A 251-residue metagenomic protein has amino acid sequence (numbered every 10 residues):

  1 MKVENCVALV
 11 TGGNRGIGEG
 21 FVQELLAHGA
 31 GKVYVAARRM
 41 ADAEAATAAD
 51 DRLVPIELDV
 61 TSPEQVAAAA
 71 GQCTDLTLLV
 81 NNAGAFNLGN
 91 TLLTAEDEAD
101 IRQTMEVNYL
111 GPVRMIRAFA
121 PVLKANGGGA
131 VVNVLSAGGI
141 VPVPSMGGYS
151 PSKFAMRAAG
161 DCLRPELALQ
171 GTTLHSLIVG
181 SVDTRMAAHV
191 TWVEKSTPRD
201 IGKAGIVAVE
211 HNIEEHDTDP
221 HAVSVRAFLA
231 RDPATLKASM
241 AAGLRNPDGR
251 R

Functional and structural regions predicted by a protein language model:
N14-R15: Conserved glycine-rich cofactor-binding loop
L26-E44: Conserved glycine-rich Rossmann-like NAD(P)H-binding loop of the short-chain dehydrogenase/reductase
I56-A68, E98: The beta1-alpha1 cofactor-binding region of Rossmann-like NAD(H)/NADP(H)-dependent oxidoreductases
F86-R102, S145-G148: Conserved mid-core segment of classical short-chain dehydrogenase/reductases
I116, S152: Active-site helix of classical SDR
S136: Residue(s) in the substrate-gating loop at a strand-loop-helix junction that position the organic substrate next
S176-L177, T184, T191-A227: C-terminal helical subdomain
